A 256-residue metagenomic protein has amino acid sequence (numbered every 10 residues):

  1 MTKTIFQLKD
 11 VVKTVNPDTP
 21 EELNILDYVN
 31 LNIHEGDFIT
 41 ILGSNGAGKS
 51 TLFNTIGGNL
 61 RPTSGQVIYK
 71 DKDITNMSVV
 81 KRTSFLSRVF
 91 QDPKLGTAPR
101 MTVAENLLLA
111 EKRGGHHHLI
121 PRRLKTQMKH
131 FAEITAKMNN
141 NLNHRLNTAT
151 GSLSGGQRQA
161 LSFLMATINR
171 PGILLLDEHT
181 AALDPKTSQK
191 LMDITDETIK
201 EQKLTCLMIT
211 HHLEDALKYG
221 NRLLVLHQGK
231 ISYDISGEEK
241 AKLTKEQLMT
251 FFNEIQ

Functional and structural regions predicted by a protein language model:
L42-S44: The feature captures the beta-strand-to-loop junction immediately N-terminal to the Walker
G57: Helix-to-loop junction immediately C-terminal to a conserved catalytic motif
G65-D73, Y233-I235: Conserved ABC transporter NBD signature motif
D73-S87, L95, H117-H118, L124 (+1 more regions): ABC ATPase NBD coupling module
I168-G172: A short, proline-enriched helix->beta-strand linker immediately N-terminal to the Walker B motif in ABC-type P-loop
T210-H211: H-loop/switch region of ABC-family ATPase nucleotide-binding domains
K230-N253: Conserved beta-strand-loop-alpha-helix hinge in the C-terminal portion of ABC ATPase nucleotide-binding domains
